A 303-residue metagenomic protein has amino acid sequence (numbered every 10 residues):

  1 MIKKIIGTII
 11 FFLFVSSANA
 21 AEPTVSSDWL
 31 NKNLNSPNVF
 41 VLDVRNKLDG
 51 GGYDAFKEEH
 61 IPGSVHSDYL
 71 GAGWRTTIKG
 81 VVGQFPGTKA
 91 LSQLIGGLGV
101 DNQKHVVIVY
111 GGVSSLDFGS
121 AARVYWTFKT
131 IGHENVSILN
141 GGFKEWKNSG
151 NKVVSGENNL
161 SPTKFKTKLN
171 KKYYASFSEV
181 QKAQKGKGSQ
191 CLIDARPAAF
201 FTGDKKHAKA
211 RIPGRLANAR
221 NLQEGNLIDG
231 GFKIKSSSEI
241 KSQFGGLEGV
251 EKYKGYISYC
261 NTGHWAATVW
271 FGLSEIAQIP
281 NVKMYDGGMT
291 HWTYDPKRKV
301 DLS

Functional and structural regions predicted by a protein language model:
M1-I6: Bacterial N-terminal signal peptides that target proteins for export
G7-S16: Bacterial N-terminal signal peptides
A18-D54, F143-K209, V300: Flexible, polar/low-complexity N-terminal or interdomain linker segments that lie immediately upstream of folded
S36-F40, P62-G63, N102-V106, E134-N135 (+4 more regions): Loop/turn elements at helix/coil->beta-strand transitions in domains of secreted/extracellular proteins
L42-L91: N-terminal carbohydrate-binding/catalytic regions of secreted carbohydrate-active enzymes
R75-K104, E224-Y256: Helix-loop module immediately N-terminal to the HCX5R catalytic loop in PTP-like cysteine phosphatase domains
F85-A183, K205, G214, W265-V282 (+1 more regions): Thiolate-centered catalytic microenvironments shared by cysteine-dependent enzyme domains
S242, E251-S303: C-terminal soluble interaction/assembly domains
